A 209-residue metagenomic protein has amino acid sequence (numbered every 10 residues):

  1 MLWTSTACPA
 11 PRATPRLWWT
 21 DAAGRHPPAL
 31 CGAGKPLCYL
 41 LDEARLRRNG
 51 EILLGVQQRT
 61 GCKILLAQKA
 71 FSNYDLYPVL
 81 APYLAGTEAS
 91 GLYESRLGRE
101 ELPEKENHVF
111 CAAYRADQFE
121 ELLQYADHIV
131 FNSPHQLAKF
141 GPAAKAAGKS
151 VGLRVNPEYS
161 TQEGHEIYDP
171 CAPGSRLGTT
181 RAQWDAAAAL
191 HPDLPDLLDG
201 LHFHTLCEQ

Functional and structural regions predicted by a protein language model:
M1, Q57-R59: An N-terminal domain-start capping segment
M1-G34, C38-E43, R47-N49: Alpha/beta catalytic barrel-like cores
A22-R25, I52, Q58, I64-L65 (+1 more regions): N-terminal glycine-rich anion-binding loops that anchor highly charged ligand groups
G24-R25, G32, R59, Y77 (+1 more regions): Generic signal for short, ordered secondary-structure residues within or immediately flanking folded domains
P27, L54-V56, A116-E120: Short, flexible, solvent-exposed loop/turn segments with mixed acidic/basic and small polar residues
L30-G34, L54-Q57, S72-L76, E166-I167: A short alpha-helix capping/helix-coil boundary motif
L46-N49, L53, A187: Alpha-helical packing segments of well-folded alpha/beta enzyme cores
C62-Q209: Active-site-proximal beta-alpha core segment in soluble small-molecule metabolic enzymes
